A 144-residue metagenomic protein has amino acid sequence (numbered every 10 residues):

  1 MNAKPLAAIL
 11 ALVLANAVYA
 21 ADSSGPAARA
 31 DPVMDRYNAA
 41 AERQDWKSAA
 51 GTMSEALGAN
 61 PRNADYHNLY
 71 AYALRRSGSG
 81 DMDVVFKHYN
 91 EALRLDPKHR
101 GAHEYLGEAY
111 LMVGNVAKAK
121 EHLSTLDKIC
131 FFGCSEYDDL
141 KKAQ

Functional and structural regions predicted by a protein language model:
R43-G51, G78-E91, G114-H122: Structural signature of tandem alpha-helical TPR/SEL1-like repeats, specifically the intra-repeat loop/turn
A56, E91-A92, T125-L126: Canonical positions in the second alpha-helix
A59, L95, K128-F132: Structural marker of alpha-solenoid helical repeat scaffolds
N63, H99, G133-C134: Residue-level recognition of tetratricopeptide repeat
L69, Y105, D139-A143: Canonical tetratricopeptide repeat
E108-G133: TPR/TPR-like (Sel1-like) alpha-helical repeat modules
